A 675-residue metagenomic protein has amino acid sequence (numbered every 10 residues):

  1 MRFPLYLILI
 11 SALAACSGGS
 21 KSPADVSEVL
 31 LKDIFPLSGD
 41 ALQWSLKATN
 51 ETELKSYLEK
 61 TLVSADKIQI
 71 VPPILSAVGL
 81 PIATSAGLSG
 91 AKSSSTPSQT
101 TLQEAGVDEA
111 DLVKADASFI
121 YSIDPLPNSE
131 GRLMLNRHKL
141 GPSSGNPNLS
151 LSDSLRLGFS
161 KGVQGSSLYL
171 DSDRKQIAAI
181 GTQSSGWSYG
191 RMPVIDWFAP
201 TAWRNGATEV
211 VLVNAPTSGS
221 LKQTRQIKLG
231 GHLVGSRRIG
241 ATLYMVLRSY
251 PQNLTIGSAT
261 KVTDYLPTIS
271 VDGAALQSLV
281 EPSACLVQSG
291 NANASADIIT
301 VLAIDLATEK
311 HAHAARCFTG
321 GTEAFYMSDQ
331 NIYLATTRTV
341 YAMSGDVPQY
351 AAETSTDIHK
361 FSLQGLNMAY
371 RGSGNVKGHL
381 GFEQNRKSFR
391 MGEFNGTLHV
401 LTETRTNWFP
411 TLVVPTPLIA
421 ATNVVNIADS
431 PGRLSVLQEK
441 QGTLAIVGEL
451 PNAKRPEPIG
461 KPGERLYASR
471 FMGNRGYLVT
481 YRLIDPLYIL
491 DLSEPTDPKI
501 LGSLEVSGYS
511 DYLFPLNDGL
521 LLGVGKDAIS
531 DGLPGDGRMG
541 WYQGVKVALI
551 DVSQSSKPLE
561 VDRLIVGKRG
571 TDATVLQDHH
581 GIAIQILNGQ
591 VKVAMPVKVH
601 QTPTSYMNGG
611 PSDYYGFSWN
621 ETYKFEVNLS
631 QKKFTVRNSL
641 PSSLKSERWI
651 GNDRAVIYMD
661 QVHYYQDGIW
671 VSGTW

Functional and structural regions predicted by a protein language model:
P4-A14: Bacterial N-terminal signal peptides
S17-W675: Beta-sheet-rich non-transmembrane sensory/scaffold domains
